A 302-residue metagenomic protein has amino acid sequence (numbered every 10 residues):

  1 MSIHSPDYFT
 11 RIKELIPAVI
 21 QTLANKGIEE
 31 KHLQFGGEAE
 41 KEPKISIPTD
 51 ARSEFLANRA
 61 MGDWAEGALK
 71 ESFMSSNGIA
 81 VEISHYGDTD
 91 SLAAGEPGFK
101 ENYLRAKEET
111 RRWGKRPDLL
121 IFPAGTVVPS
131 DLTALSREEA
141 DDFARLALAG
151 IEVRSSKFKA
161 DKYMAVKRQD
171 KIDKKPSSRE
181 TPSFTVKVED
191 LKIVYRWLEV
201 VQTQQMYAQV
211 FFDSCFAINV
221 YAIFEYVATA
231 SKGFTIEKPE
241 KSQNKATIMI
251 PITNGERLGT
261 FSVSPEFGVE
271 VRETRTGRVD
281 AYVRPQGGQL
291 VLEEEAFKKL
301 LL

Functional and structural regions predicted by a protein language model:
M1-K41, E139, K192-L302: Non-catalytic C-terminal interaction segments of nucleic acid-processing enzymes
M1-T110: Interdomain/boundary linker segments immediately adjacent to catalytic/signaling cores
M61-A65, T185-D190: Soluble or luminal CAZymes and related metallo-dependent hydrolases
L69, F73, P117-S177: Conserved catalytic cores of phosphodiester-cleaving nucleases, focusing on short active-site segments
E82-H85, G150-E152, Q205-V210: A structural signal for short, well-ordered beta-strand segments and their strand-loop junctions that often border
S91-L92, P129, F158-K162, S214-V220: Short catalytic/ligand-binding loop motif for oxyanion handling, primarily in non-cytosolic enzymes, centered on
Y103-R111, L135-D141, V194-W197: Catalytic micro-motifs at enzyme active sites that drive phosphoryl/nucleotidyl and oxygen chemistry
D173-E189: A short acidic, glycine-rich active-site loop that binds or catalyzes chemistry on phosphate/adenosine moieties
